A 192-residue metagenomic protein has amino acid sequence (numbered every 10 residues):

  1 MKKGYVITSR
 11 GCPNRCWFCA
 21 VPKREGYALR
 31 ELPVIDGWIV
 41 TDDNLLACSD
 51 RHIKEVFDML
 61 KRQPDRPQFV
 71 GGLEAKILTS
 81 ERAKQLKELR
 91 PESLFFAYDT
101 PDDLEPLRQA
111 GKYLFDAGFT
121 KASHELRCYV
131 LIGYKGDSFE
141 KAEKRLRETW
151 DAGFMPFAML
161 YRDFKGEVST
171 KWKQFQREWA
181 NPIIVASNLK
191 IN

Functional and structural regions predicted by a protein language model:
M1-P22, G37-D42, L46: N-terminal pre-triad scaffold of radical SAM enzymes
S9, L73, L160: Residues at the C-termini of beta-strands that transition into short coil/loop
C12, C16, V40, F96 (+2 more regions): Conserved, mostly hydrophobic/aromatic
Y27-A28: Short Cys/His-rich "knuckle" micro-motifs
I35-R127, I132-Y134: Conserved SAM/AdoMet-binding glycine-rich loop
G133-N192: Auxiliary Fe-S-binding modules of radical SAM enzymes
